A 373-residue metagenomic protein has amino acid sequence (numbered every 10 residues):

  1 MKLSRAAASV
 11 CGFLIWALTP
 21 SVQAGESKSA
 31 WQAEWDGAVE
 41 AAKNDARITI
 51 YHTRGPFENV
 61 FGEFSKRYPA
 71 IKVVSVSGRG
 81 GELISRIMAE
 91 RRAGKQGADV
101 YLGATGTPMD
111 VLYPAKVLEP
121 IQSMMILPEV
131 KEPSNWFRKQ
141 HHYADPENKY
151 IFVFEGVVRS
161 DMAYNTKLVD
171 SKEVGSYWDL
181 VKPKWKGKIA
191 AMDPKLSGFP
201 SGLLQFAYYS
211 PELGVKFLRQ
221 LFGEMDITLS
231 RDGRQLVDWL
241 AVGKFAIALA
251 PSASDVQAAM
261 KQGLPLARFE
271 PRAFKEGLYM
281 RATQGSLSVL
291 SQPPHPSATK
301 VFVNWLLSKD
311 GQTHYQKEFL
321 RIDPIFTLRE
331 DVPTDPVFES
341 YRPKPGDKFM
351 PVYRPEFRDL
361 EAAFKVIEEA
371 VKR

Functional and structural regions predicted by a protein language model:
A8-P20: Bacterial N-terminal signal peptides
V22-A24: Boundary at the C-terminal end of the N-terminal hydrophobic targeting segment
Q32-K43, Y51-K72: Short, polar/charged alpha-helical segment
Y51-G62, V74-M88, Q96-V242: Extracytoplasmic ligand-binding site segments that recognize negatively charged/polar headgroups
T107-V111, I247-A267: A ligand-binding cleft/hinge motif common to bilobed small-molecule-binding domains
L218-G223, I227-S230, L264-S291: Periplasmic-binding protein-like
G285-K348: Mature extracytoplasmic/periplasmic domains
E330-R373: Extracellular/periplasmic bilobal clamshell ligand-binding domains
